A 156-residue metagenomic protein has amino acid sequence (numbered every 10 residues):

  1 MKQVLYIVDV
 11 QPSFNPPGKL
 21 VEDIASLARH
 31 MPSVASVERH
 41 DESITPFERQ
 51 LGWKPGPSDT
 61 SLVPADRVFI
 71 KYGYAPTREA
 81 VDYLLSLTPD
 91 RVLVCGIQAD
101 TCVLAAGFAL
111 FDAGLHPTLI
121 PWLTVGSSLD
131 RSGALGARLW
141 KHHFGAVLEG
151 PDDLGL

Functional and structural regions predicted by a protein language model:
K2-V4, S13, P32, F47-L156: Active-site-adjacent betaalpha module
L5, P16, D23: Glycine-rich, flexible N-terminal cofactor/catalytic loop recognition
I7-V10, S36-R39, W122: Short loop/turn segments at strand-loop or loop-helix junctions that form parts of catalytic or ligand-binding pockets
V10-K19: Short acidic, Gly/Ser-rich segments with clustered Asp/Glu that frequently serve as metal-coordination loops in enzyme
L20-D23, G136: General structural feature for long, well-ordered alpha-helical segments within catalytic domains of soluble enzymes
E22-H30, Y83: Catalytic-core regions built around general acid/base machinery
L27-R49: PIN/NYN-family metal-dependent endoribonuclease catalytic core
